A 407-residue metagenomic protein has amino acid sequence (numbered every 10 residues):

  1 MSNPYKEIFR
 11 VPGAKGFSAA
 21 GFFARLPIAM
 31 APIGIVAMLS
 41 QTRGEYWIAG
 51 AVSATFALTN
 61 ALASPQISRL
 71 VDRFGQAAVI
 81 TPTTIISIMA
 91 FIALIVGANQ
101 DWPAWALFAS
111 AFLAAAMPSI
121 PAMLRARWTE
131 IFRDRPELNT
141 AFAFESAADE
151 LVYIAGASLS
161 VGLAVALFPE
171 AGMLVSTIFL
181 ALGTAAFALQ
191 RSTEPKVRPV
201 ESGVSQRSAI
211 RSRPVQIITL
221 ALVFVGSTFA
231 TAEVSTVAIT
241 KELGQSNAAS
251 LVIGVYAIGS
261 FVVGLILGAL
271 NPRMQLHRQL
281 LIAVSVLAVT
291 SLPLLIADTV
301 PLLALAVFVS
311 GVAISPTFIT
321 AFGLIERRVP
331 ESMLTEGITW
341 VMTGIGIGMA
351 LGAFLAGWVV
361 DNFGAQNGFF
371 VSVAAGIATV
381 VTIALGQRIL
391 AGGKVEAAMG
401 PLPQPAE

Functional and structural regions predicted by a protein language model:
S2-A61, A209-G254: Helix-loop boundary and gating motifs at the non-cytosolic
F22, P103-I120, V223, L303-P316: Hydrophobic core of transmembrane alpha-helices in multi-pass small-molecule transporters, especially MFS/SLC-type
A63-Q76, A164, V263-L276, V360: Helix-to-loop junctions at the C-terminal end of transmembrane segments in multipass secondary transporters
I85-Q100, V286-D298: C-terminal ends and interior cores of transmembrane alpha-helices in multi-pass membrane transporters/permeases
A111-L151: Cytoplasmic helix-loop-helix junction between adjacent transmembrane helices in 12-TM secondary transporters
P118-F132, T236, P316-V329: Intracellular juxtamembrane helix-capping segments at the cytosolic ends of symmetry-related transmembrane helices
H277-A321: C-terminal transmembrane helical hairpin of 12-TM major facilitator-type secondary transporters
S332-F363: A late C-terminal transmembrane helix in Major Facilitator Superfamily
